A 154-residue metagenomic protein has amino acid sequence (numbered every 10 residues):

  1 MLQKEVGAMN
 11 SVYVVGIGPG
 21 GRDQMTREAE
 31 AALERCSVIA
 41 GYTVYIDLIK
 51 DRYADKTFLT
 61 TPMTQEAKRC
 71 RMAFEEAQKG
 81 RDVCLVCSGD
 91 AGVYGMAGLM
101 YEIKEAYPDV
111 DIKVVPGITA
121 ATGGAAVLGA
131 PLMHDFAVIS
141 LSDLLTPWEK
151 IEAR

Functional and structural regions predicted by a protein language model:
L2-K113, I118, G123: Class I S-adenosyl-L-methionine
L2-V6, S11, V38, D111 (+1 more regions): Beta-strand/loop-alpha-helix module characteristic of Rossmann-like adenine-cofactor folds
